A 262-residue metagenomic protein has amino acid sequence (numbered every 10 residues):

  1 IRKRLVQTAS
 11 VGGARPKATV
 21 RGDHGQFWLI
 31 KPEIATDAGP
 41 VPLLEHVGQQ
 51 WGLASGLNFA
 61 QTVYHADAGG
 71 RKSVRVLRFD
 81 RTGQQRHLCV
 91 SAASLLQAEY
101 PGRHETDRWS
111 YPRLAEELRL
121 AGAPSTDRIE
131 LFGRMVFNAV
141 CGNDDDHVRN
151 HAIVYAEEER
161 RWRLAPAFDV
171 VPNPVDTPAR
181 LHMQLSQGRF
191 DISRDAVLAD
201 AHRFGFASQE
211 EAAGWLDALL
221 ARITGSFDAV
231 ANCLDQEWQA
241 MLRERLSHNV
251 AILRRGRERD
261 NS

Functional and structural regions predicted by a protein language model:
I1-V148, A152-S262: Anionic ligand-binding catalytic core segments
